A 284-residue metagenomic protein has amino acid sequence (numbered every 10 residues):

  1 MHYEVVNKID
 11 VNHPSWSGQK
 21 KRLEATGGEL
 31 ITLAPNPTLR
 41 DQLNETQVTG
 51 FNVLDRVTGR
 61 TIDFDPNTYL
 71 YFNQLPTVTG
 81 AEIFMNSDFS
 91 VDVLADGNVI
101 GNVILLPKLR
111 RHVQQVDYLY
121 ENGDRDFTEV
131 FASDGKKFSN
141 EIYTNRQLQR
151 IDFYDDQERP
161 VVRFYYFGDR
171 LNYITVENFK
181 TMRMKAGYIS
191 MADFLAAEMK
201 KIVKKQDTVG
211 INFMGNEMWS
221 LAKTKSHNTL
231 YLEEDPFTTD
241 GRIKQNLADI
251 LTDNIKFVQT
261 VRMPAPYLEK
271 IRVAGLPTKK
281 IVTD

Functional and structural regions predicted by a protein language model:
M1-T77, V161, Y165-D284: Long terminal segments
Q74-M191: Repetitive, compositionally biased segments used for assembly/scaffolding
